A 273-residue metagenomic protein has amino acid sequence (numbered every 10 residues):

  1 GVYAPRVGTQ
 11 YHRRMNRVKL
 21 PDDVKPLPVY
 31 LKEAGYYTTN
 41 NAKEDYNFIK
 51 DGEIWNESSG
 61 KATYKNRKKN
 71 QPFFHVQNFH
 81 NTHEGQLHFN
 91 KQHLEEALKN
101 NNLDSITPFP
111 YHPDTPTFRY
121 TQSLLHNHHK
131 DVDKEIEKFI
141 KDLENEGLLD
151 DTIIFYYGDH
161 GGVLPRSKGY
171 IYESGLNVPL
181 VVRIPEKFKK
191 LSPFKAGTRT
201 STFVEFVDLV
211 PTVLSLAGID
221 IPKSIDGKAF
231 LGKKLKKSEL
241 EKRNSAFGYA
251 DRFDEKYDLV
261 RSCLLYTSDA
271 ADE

Functional and structural regions predicted by a protein language model:
G1-K25, Y30-Y36: Active-site segment of extracytoplasmic enzymes that catalyze sulfate/phosphate-ester chemistry
G1-V2, M15, N40-K50, Y156-G162 (+2 more regions): Short, solvent-exposed turn/loop segments enriched in Gly/Ser/Thr/Pro and often Arg
L27, L209, F230: Short active-site alpha-helical segment characteristic of glycosyltransferases and processive polysaccharide synthases
Y37-T38, D220: Residue-level detector of anion-binding/catalytic polar loops
Y46, K65-V210, S215-I225, K237 (+1 more regions): Active-site-proximal cap/lid insertion segments
A62-R67, D258-L264: Short, surface-exposed beta-strand/loop micro-motifs that present aromatic residues
N244-G248: WW-domain-binding short linear motifs
Y266-E273: Conserved small/polar residues in nucleotide/adenosyl-binding loops
